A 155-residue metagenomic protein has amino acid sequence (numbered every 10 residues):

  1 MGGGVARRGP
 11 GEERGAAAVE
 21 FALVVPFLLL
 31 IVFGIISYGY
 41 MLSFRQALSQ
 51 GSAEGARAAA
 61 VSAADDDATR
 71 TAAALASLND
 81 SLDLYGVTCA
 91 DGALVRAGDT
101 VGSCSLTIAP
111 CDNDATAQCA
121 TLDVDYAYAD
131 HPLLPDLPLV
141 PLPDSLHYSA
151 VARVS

Functional and structural regions predicted by a protein language model:
M1-R14: N-terminal leader/signal peptides at the extreme start of proteins
G2-G3, R45, E54-S155: Short, conserved structural patches
G11-G39: N-terminal single-pass transmembrane signal-anchor helix
A17, I35-S62: Aliphatic-rich helix starts adjacent to a transmembrane/signal segment
